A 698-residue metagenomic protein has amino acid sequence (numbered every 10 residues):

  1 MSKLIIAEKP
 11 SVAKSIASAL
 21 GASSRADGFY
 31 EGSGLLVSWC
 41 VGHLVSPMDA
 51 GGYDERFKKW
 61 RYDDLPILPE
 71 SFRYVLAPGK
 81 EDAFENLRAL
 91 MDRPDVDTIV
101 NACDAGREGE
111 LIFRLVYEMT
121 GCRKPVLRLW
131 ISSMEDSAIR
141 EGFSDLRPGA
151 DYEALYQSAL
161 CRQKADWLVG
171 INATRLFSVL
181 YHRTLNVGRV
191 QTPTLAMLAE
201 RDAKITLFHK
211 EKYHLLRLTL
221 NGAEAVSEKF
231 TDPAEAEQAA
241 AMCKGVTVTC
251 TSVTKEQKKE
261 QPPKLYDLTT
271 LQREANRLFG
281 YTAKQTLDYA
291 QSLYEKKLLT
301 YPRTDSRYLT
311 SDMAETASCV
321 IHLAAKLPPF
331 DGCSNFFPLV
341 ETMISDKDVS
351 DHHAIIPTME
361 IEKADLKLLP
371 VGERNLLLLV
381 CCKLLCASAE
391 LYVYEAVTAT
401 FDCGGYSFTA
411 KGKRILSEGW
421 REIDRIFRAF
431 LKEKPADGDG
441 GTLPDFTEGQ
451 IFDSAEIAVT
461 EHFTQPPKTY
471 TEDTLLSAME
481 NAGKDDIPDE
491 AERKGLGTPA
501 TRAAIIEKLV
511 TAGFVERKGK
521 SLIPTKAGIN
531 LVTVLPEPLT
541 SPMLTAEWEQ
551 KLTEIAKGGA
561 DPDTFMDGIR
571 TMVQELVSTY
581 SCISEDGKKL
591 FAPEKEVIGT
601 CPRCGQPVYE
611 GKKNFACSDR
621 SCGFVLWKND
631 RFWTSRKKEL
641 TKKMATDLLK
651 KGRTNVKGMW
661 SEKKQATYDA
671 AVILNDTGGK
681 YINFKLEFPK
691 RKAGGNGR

Functional and structural regions predicted by a protein language model:
M1-Q163, W167, P338, P466: Intrinsically disordered, low-complexity regulatory segments
M1-S2, A102-A105, H182-T184, K255-K264 (+3 more regions): Conserved short loop/turn motifs at secondary-structure junctions
S2-L4, K80, M91, T174 (+3 more regions): Basic, low-complexity terminal or inter-domain segments flanking catalytic cores
A7-E8, W39-V41, C103, V169 (+5 more regions): Flexible glycine-/small-residue-rich
P10-A17, G34-V37, V41, A77-R88 (+19 more regions): Amphipathic alpha-helical transducer elements in NTP-driven molecular machines
A138-L218, K255-E256: C-terminal or mid-to-C-terminal helical accessory/interaction module adjacent to the motor/catalytic core
A150, P233-Y266, Q272: Metal- or metallocofactor-binding catalytic centers and their adjacent structured scaffolds across diverse enzyme
